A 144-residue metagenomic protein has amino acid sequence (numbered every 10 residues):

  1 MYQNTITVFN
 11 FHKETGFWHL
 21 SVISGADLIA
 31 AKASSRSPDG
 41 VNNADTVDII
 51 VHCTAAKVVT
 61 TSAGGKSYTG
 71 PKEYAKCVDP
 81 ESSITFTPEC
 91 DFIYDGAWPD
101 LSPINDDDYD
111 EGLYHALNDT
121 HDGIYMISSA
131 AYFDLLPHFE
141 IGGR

Functional and structural regions predicted by a protein language model:
M1-S24, A30: N-terminal intrinsically disordered, low-complexity, charge/repeat-rich segments that act as generic
S21-R144: Short, conserved turn/kink motifs that form compact alpha/beta structural patches or helix kinks used as
